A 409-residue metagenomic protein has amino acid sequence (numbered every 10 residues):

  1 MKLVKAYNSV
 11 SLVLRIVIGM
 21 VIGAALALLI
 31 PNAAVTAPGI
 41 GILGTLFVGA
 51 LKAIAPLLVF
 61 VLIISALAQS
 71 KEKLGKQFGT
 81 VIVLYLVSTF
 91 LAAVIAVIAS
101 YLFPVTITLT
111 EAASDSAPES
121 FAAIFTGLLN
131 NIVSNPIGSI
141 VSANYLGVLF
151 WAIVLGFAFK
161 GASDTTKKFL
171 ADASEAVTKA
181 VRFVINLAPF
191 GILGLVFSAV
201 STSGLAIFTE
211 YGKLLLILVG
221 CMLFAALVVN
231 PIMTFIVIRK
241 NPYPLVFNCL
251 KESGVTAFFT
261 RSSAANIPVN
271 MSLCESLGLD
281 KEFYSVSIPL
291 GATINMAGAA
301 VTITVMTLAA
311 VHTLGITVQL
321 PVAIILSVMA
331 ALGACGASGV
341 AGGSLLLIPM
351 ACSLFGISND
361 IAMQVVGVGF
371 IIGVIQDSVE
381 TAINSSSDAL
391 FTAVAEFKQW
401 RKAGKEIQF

Functional and structural regions predicted by a protein language model:
L3-V17, I22-N32, T36, V48-L51 (+2 more regions): Signature of multi-pass transmembrane helix bundles
L12, L51-I54, S142-L146, R182-N186 (+5 more regions): Membrane-interfacial loop-to-helix junctions in multi-pass transporters
G41-G49, K76, G138, K168-F183 (+5 more regions): Short amphipathic alpha-helical coupling elements at transmembrane boundaries
A50, L86-F90, V94, V219-L223 (+4 more regions): Hydrophobic transmembrane alpha-helical segments of multi-pass transport and channel proteins
L58, G191, S262-N270, A300-M306 (+2 more regions): Transmembrane helix boundary and interhelical junction motifs in multipass membrane proteins
L67-K76, G161-D164, S203, R239-P242 (+4 more regions): Juxtamembrane helix-boundary/capping and inter-helix hinge elements in multi-pass membrane proteins
E252-A334, K402-F409: Helix-loop-helix junctions within the multi-pass membrane cores of secondary transporters/permeases
V305-F409: Transmembrane alpha-helical segments and their short flanking loops that form helix-hairpins/helix-helix interfaces
